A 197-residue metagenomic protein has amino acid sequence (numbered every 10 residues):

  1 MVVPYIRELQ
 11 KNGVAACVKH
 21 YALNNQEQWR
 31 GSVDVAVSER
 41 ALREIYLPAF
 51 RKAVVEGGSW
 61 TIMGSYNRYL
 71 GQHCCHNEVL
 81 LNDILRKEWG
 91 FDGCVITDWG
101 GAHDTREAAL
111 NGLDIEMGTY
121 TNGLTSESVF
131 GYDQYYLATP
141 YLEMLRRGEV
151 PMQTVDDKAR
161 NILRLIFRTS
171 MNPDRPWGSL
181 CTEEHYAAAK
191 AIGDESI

Functional and structural regions predicted by a protein language model:
M1-I197: Glycoside hydrolase catalytic-domain context in secreted enzymes
